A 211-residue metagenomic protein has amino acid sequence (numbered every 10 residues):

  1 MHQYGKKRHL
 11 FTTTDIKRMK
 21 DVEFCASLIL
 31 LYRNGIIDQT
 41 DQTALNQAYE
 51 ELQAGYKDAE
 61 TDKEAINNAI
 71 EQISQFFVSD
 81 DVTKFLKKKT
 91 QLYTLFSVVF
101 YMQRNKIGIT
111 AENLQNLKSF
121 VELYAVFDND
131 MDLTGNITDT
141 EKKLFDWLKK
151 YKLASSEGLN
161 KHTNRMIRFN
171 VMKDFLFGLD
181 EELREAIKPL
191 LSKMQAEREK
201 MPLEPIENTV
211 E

Functional and structural regions predicted by a protein language model:
M1-E211: Flexible coil/loop and intrinsically disordered segments
